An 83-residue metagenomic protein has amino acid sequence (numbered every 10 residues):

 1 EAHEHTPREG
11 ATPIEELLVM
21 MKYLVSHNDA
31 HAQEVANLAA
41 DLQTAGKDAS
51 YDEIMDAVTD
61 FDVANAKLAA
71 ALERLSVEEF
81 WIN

Functional and structural regions predicted by a protein language model:
E1-A11: Histidine-centered metal-binding segments
E1-H3, D29, W81: Intrinsically disordered, low-complexity peptide-like regions
G10, I14-L17, K47: Hydrophobic alpha-helical segments and helix-packing faces
E15, A71-L75: Short, structured secondary-structure boundary patches
E15-V25: Short, charge/polar-rich alpha-helical segments
S26-A70: Amphipathic, hydrophobic secondary-structure cores in small proteins
T44-G46, L75-N83: Long amphipathic alpha-helical coiled-coil segments
